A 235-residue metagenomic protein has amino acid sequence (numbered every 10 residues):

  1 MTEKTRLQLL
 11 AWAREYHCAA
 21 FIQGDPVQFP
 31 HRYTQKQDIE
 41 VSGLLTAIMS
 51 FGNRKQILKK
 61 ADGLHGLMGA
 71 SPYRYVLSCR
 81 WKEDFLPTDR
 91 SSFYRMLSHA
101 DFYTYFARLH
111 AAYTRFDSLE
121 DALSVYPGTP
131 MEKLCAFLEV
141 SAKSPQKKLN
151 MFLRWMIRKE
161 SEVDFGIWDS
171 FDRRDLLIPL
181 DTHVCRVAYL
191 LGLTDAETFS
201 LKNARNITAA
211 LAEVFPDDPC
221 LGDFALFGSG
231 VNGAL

Functional and structural regions predicted by a protein language model:
M1-L235: HhH-family (HhH-GPD) DNA N-glycosylase catalytic core used in base-excision repair
